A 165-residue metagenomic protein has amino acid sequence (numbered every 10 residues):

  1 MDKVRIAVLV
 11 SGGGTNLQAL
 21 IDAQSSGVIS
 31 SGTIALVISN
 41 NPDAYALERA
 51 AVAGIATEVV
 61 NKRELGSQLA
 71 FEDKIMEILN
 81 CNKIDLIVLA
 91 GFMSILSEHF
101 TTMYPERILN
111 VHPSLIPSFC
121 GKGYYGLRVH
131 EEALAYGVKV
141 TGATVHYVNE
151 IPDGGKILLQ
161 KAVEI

Functional and structural regions predicted by a protein language model:
M1-I165: One-carbon transfer enzymes
